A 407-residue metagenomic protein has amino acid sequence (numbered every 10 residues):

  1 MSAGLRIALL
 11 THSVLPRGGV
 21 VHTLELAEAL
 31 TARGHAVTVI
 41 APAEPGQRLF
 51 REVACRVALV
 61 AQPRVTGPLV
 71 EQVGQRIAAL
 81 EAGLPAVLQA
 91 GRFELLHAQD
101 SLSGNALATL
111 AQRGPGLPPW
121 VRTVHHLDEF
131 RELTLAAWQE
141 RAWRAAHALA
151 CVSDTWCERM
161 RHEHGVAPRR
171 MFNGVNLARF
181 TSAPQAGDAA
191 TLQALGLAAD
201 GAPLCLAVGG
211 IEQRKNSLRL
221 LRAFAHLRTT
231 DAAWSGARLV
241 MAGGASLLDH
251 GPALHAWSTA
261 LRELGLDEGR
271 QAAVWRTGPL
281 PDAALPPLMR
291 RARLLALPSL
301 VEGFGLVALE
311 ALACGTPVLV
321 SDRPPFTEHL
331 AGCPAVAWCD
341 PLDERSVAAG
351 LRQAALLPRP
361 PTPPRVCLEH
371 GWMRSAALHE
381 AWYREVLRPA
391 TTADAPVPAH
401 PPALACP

Functional and structural regions predicted by a protein language model:
L10-P16, E28-R76: N-terminal strand-loop element at the rim of the active site of nucleotide-sugar-dependent glycosyltransferases
A98-S103, V124: Short His-centered aromatic/hydrophobic patch
G114, G243, G251-A283: Nucleotide-activated donor-binding/catalytic signature segment of Leloir-type glycosyltransferases, i.e., the conserved
A198-K215, L221-F224, V240: Conserved donor-binding/catalytic core segment of Leloir-type glycosyltransferases
P287-A292: Short alpha-helical donor nucleotide-sugar binding micro-motif in glycosyltransferases
L300: Aromatic "clamp/platform" in nucleotide-sugar-dependent glycosyltransferases that forms part of the donor/acceptor
P317-V320: Short hydrophobic beta-strand element within catalytic cores of glycosyltransferases and related nucleotide-activated
V336-R345, R352-L357: Conserved acidic donor-binding segment of nucleotide-sugar-dependent glycosyltransferases
